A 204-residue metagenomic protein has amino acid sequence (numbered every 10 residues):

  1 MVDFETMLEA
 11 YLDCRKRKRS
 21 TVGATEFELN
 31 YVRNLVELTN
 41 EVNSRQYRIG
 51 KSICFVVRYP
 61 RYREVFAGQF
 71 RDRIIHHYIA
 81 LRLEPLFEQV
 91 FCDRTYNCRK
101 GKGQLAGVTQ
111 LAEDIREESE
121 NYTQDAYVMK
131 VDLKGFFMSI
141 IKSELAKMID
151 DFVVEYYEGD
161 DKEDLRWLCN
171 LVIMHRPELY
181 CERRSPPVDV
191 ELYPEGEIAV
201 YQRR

Functional and structural regions predicted by a protein language model:
M1-V36: Non-catalytic, polymerase-adjacent accessory regions of viral genome-replication enzymes
V2-K16, I49-I53, A80-L86, S119 (+2 more regions): Short, compositionally biased low-complexity segments
F27, R99-K100, Y157-D161: Conserved, non-catalytic sequence blocks in retroelement Pol enzymes and Pol-derived host proteins
R33-Y62: Active-site-flanking structural segment that lines cofactor/substrate pockets
E41, D114, E118-R204: Conserved polymerase palm-domain catalytic core
Y62-C92, F137, C181-R204: Conserved pre-motif C helix in the palm subdomain of viral-like polymerases
A80-K142: Active-site-proximal segment of RNA-dependent polymerases
